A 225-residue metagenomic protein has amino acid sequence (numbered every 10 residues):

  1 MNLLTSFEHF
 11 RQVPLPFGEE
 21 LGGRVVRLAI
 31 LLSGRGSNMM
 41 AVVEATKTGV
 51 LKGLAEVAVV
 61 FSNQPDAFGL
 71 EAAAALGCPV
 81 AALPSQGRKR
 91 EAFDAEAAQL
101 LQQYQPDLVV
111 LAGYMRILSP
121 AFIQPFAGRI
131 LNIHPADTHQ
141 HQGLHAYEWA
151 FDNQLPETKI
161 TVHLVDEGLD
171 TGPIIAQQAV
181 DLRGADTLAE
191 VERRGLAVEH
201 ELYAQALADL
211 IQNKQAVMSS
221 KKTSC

Functional and structural regions predicted by a protein language model:
N2-F68: N-terminal Rossmann-like dinucleotide-binding module
G53-A95: Short, surface-exposed acidic-centric catalytic microdomains
A58, D107, G128: Conserved acidic residues
S62-Q64, Q86, R90, Y104-P120: N-terminal glycine-rich "phosphate-gripper" loop used for MgATP/nucleotide binding and carboxylate activation
P79, D107, P156: Residue-level detector of anion-binding/catalytic polar loops
A95-Y104: Short, well-structured alpha-helical segments in soluble
A112-S220: Donor/substrate-binding cores of folate-linked one-carbon enzymes
